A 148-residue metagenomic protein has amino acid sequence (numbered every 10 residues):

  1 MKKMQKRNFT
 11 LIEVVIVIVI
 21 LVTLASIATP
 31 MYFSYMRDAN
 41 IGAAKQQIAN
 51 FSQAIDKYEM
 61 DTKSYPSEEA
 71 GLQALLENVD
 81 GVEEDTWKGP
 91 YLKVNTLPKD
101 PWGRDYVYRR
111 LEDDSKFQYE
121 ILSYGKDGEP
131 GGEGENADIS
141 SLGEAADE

Functional and structural regions predicted by a protein language model:
Q5-Y32: N-terminal single-pass transmembrane signal-anchor helix
I18, K45, S52: Conserved catalytic core of two-component sensor histidine kinases
S26-T29, D38, M60: Short, conserved catalytic or interaction motifs in soluble domains
M31-A49: Aliphatic-rich helix starts adjacent to a transmembrane/signal segment
I41, Q53-D56, T62, Q73 (+2 more regions): Short, surface-exposed interaction loops/tails
I55-T96: Short, glycine/small-hydrophobic-rich surface segments
